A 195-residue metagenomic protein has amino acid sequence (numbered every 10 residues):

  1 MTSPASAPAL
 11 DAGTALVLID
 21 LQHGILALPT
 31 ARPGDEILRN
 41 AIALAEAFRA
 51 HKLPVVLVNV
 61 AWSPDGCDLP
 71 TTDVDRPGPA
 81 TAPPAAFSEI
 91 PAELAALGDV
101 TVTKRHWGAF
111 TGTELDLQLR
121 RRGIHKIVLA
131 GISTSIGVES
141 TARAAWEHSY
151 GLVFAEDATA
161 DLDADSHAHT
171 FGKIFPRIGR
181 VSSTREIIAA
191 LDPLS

Functional and structural regions predicted by a protein language model:
M1-A15, A43-E46, A50-H51, P77-S195: Active-site-adjacent betaalpha module
A15-I25: Acidic-leg catalytic submotif of subtilisin-like serine proteases
I19, L53-V60, D65-G66, A155: Short beta-strand segments at enzyme active-site cores
H23, W62, A160: Short, glycine/acidic-enriched loop or turn micro-motifs at the edges of active sites
L26, W62-G66, G137: Short, active-site-adjacent cap segments at secondary-structure transitions
P29-D35, V74-A80: Short glycine-enriched, charge-decorated loop/helix-capping segments at active-site entrances that position
T30-V60: A short alpha/beta connector and helix-capping loop motif
S63-D75: Acidic, proline/glycine-rich short linear motifs
